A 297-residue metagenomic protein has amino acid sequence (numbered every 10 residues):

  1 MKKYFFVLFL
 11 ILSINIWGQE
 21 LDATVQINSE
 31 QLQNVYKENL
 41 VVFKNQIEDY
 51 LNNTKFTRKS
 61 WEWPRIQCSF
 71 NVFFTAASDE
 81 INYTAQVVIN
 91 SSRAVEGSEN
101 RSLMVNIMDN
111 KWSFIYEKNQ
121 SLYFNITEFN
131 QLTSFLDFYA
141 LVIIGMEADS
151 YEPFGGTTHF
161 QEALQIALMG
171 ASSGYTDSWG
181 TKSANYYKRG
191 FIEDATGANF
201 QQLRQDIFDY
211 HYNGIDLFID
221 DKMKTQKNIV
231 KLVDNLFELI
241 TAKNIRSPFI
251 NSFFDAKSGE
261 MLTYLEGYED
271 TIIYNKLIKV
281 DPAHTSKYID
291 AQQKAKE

Functional and structural regions predicted by a protein language model:
Y4-I16: Sec-dependent N-terminal signal peptides
Q19-T84, V95-G97: Start-of-domain marker
E30-K37, Y123-N130, K243: Second-shell loop/turn segments in exported
E48-F56, G145-D149, L262, E266: Sec-exported extracytoplasmic/periplasmic mature domains
T84-G190: Acidic/His-rich structured neighborhood in mature extracellular/periplasmic domains
G155-R246: Flexible, glycine-rich surface segments
I215-E297: A cross-kingdom marker for long, charged
